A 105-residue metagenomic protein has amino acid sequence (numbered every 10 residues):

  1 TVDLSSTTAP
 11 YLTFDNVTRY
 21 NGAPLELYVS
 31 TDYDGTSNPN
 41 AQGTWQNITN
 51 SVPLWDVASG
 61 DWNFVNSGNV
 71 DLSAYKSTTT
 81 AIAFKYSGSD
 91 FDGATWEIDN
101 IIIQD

Functional and structural regions predicted by a protein language model:
L4-R19, L25-V29, T78-G88, I101: Extracellular beta-strand-rich recognition modules
S6, G35-S37, A41, A74 (+1 more regions): Low-complexity, compositionally biased segments
A9-P53: Extracellular ligand-binding interfaces
V52-D105: Terminal, low-complexity interaction segments
